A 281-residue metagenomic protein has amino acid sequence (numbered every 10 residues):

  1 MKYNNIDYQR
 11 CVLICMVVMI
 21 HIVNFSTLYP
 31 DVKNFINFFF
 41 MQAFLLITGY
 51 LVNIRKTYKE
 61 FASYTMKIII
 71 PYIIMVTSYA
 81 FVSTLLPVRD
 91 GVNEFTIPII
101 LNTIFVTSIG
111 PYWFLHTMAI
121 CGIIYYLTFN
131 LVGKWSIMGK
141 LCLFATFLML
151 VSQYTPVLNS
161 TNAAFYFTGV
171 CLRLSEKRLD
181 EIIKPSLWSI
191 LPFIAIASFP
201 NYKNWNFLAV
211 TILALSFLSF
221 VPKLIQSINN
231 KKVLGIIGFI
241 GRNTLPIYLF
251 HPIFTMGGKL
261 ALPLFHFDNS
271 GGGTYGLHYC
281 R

Functional and structural regions predicted by a protein language model:
M1-R281: Alpha-helical transmembrane segments and their immediate juxtamembrane cytosolic regions
